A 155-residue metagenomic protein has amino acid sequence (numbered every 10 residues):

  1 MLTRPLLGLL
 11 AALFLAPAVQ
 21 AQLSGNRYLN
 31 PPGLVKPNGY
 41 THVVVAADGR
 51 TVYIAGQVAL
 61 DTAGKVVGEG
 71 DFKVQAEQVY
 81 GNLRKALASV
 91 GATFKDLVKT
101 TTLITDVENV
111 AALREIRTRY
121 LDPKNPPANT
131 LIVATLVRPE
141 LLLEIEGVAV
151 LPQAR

Functional and structural regions predicted by a protein language model:
L2, V19-R155: Short, polar/acidic, helix-capping and beta-turn segments at strand->helix junctions that line the mouths
P5-A18: Bacterial N-terminal signal peptides
